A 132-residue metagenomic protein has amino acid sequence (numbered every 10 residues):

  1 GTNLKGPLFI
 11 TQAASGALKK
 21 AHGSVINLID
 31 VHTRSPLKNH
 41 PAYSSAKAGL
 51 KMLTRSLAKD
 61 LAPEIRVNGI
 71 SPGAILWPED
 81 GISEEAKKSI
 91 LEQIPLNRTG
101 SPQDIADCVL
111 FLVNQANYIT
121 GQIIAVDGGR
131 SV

Functional and structural regions predicted by a protein language model:
T11, A46, T54: Active-site helix of classical SDR
G16, A58-P63: Alpha-helical segment proximal to the catalytic Tyr-Lys
A17, R98-V126, S131: C-terminal substrate-recognition "lid" of short-chain dehydrogenase/reductases
D30: Residue(s) in the substrate-gating loop at a strand-loop-helix junction that position the organic substrate next
P36-S44, S56: Active-site loop-to-helix junction immediately N-terminal to the catalytic Tyr of the SDR YXXXK motif in Rossmann-fold
A62-R66, I119-G121: Short, small/polar-rich loop/turn modules that mediate ligand/substrate recognition or access, typified
G69-I94: A glycine/serine/threonine-rich, flexible loop-to-helix segment that serves as the NAD(P) cofactor-binding "lid"
